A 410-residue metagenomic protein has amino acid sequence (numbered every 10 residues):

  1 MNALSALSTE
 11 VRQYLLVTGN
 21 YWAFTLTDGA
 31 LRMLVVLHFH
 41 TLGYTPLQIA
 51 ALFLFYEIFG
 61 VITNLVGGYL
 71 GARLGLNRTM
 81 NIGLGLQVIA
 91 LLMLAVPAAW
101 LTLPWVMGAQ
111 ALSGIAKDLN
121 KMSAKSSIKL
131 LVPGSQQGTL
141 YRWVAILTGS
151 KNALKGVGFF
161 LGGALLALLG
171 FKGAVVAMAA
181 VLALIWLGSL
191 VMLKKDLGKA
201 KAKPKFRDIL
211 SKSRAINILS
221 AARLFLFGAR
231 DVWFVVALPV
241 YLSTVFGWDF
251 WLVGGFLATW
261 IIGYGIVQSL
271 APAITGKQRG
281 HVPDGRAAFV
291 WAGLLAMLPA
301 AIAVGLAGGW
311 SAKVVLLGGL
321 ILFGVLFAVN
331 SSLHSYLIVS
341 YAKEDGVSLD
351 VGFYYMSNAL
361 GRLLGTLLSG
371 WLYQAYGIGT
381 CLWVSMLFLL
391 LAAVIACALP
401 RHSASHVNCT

Functional and structural regions predicted by a protein language model:
L7-I58, N217-W260: Helix-loop boundary and gating motifs at the non-cytosolic
W22, A90, T102-N120, K313-V329: Hydrophobic core of transmembrane alpha-helices in multi-pass small-molecule transporters, especially MFS/SLC-type
A51-Y69, A258-A271: Central cavity-lining transmembrane alpha-helices of secondary-active solute carriers, predominantly the Major
V61-A98: Conserved MFS/SLC helix-loop-helix module at the cytosolic interface between two early adjacent transmembrane helices
T63-L76, L166, V267-G285, Y373: Helix-to-loop junctions at the C-terminal end of transmembrane segments in multipass secondary transporters
G85-W100, G293-G309: C-terminal ends and interior cores of transmembrane alpha-helices in multi-pass membrane transporters/permeases
A109-K151: Cytoplasmic helix-loop-helix junction between adjacent transmembrane helices in 12-TM secondary transporters
A180-K199, I395-L399: C-terminal membrane-cytosol helix-exit motif in multi-pass small-molecule transporters
